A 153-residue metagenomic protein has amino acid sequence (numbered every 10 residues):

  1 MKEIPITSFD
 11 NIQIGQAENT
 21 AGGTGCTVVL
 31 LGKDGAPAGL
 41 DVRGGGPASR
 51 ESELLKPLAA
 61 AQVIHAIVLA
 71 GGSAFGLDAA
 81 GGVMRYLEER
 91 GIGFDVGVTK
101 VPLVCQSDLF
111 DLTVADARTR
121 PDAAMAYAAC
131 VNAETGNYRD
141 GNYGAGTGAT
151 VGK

Functional and structural regions predicted by a protein language model:
M1-K153: Alpha/propeptide regions of enzymes that mature by internal proteolysis
